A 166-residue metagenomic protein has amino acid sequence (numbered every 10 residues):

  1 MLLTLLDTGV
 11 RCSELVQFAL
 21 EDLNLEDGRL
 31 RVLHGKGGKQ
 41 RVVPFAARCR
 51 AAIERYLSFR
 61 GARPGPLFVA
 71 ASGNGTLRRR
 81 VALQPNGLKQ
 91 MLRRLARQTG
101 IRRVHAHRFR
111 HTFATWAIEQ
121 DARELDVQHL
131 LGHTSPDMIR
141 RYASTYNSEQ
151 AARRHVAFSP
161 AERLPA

Functional and structural regions predicted by a protein language model:
L3, D7, R110-T134: C-terminal catalytic core of tyrosine-transesterase DNA break-rejoin enzymes
L5-D27, L125-H129: Short, charged phosphate-coordinating catalytic segments
G35-R55, P66-M91, A166: C-terminal catalytic core of Y-nucleophile DNA break-rejoin enzymes
A106-H107, Y142: Catalytic tyrosine of NAD(P)H-dependent dehydrogenase/reductases that use a Tyr as the general acid/base
L131-A157: Catalytic-site neighborhood detector that most strongly recognizes the C-terminal catalytic loop/helix of tyrosine
A157-A166: C-terminal secondary-structure termini that scaffold catalytic or DNA-interacting sites
